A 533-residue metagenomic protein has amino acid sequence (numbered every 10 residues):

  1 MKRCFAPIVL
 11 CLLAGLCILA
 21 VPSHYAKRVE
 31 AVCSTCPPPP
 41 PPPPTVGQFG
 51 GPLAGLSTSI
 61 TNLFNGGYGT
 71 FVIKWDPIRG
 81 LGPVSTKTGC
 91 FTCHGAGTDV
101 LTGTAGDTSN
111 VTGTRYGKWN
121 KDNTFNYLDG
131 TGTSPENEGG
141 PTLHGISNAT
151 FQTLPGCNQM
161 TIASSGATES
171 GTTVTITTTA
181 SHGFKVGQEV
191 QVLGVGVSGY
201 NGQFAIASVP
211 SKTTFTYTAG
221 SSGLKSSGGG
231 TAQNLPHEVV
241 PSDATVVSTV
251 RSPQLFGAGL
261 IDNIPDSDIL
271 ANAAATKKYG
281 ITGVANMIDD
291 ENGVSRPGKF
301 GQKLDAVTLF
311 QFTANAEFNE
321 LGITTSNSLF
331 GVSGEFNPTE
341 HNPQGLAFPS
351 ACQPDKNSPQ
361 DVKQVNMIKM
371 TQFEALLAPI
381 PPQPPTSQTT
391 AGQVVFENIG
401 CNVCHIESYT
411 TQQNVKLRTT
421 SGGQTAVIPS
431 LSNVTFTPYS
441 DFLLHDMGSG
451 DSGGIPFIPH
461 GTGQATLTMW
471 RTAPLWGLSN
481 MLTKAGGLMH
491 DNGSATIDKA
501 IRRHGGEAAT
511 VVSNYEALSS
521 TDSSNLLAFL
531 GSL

Functional and structural regions predicted by a protein language model:
M1-V9: Bacterial N-terminal signal peptides that target proteins for export
R3, R28-A31, M160, S170: Intrinsic disorder/low-complexity segments enriched in polar/small residues
C4, A14, S23, T168-E169: Compositionally biased, low-complexity segments enriched in small residues
V9-A20: Bacterial N-terminal signal peptides
A20-N158, Q233-L533: Periplasmic c-type cytochrome electron-transfer domains
N158-P236: Small/polar beta-strand repeat architecture
